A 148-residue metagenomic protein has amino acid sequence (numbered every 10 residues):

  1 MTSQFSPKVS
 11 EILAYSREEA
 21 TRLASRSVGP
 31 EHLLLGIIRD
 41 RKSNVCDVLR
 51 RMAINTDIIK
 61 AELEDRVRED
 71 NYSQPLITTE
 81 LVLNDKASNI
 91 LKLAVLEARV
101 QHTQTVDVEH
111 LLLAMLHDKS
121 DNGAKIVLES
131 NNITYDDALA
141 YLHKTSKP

Functional and structural regions predicted by a protein language model:
M1-P148: Histone-fold recognition with a strong bias for associated Lys/Arg-rich disordered tails
